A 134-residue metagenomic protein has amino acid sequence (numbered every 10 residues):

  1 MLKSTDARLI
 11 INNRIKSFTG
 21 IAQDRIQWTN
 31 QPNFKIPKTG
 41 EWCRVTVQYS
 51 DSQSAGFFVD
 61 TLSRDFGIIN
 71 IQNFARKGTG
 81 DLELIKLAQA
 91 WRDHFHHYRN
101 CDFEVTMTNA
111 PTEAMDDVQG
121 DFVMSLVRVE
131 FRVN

Functional and structural regions predicted by a protein language model:
M1-T61, T79-L82, K86, A90 (+1 more regions): Small/polar-rich, solvent-exposed N-terminal microdomains that initiate assembly or binding
A22, Q89-N134: Acidic-leaning, charged glycine-interspersed low-complexity segments
F57-R64, D117-G120: Short, solvent-exposed beta-strand/turn "edge" segments of beta-rich domains on protein surfaces
L62-K77, V123-N134: Oligomerization/assembly interface segments of phage tail-like spikes and tubes
F74-D81, N100-V105: Short C-terminal domain-edge/linker segments immediately following a structured domain
